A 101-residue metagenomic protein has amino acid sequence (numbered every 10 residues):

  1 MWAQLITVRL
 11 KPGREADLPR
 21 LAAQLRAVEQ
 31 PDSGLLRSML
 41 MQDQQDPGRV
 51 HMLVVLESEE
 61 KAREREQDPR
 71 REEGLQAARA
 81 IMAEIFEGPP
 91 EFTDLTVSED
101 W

Functional and structural regions predicted by a protein language model:
M1-W2, D17, S33-G34: Short, flexible segments with low predicted structural confidence
W2, L36-G48, Q76-W101: Glycine-rich beta-strand-turn "strand-cap" elements at beta-sheet edges
A3-V8, S38-D68: Short, well-ordered beta-strand segments in beta-rich or mixed alpha/beta enzyme and ligand-binding folds
R9-R20: Short, surface-exposed ligand-recognition loops at beta-strand->loop->(often short) alpha-helix junctions that present
R14-A16, E60-A62, D100: Residue-level signal for secondary-structure boundary sites
R14-E15, L25-V28, L40-Q42: Intrinsically disordered, low-complexity segments enriched in polar/charged residues with Gly/Pro, especially when
Q24-L36, V55-E91: An amphipathic, aromatic/His-enriched active-site/gating alpha helix that lines ligand/cofactor pockets
